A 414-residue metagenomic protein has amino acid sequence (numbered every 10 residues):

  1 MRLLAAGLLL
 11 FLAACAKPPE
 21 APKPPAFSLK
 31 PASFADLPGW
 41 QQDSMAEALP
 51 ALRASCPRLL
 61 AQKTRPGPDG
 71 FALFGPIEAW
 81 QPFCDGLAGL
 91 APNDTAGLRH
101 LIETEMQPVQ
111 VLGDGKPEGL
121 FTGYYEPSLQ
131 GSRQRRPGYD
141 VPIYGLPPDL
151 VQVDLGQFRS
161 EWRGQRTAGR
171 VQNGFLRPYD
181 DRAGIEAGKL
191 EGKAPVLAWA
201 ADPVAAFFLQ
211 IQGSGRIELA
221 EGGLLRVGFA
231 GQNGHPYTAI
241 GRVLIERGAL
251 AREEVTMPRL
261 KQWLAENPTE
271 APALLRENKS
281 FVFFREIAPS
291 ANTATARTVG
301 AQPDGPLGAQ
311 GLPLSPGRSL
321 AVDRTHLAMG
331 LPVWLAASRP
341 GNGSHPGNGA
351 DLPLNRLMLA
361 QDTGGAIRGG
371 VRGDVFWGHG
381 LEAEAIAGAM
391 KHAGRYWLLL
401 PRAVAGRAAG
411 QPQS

Functional and structural regions predicted by a protein language model:
A5-A13: Bacterial N-terminal signal peptides
A5-A6, G131, V404-R407: N-terminal processing/targeting junctions
C15-E20, K30-P31, P38-Q41, N292-S414: C-terminal soluble interaction/assembly domains
S28-R297: Secretory/export targeting leaders with adjacent low-complexity proregions
